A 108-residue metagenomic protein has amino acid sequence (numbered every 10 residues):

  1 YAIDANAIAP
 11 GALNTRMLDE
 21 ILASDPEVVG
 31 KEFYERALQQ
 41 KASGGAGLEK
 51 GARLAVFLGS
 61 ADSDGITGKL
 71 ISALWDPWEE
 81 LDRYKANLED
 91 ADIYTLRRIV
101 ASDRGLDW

Functional and structural regions predicted by a protein language model:
Y1-G11: Conserved beta-loop-beta element that borders a ligand/cofactor-binding pocket
A7, E27-W108: C-terminal helical subdomain
P10-E20, S24: Short, flexible catalytic-loop segment of classical short-chain dehydrogenase/reductase
